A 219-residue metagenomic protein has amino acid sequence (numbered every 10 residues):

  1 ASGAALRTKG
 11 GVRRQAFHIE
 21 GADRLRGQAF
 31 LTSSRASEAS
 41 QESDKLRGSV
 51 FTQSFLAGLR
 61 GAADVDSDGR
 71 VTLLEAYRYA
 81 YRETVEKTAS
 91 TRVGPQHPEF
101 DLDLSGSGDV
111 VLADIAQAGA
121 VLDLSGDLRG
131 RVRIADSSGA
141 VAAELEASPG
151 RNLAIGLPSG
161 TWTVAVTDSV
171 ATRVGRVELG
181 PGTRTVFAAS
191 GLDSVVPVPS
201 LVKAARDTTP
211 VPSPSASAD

Functional and structural regions predicted by a protein language model:
A1-A143, S148-T161, A165, V170-S217: Cysteine endopeptidase catalytic domains of the caspase/legumain-like
